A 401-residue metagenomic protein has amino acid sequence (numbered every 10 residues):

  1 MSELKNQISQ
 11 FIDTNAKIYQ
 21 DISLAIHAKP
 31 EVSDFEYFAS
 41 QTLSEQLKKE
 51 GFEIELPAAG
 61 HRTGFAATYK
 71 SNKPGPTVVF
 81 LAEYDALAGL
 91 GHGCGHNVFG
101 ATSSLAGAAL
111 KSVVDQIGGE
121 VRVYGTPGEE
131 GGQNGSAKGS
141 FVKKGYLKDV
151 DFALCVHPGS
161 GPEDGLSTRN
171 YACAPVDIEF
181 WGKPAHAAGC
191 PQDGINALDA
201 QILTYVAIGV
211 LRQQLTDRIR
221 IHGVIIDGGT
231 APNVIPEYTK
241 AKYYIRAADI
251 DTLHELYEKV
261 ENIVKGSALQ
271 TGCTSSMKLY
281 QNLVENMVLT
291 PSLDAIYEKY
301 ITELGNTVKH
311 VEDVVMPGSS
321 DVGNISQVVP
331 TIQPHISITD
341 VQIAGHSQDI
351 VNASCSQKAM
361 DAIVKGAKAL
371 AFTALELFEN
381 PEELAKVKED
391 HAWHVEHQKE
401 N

Functional and structural regions predicted by a protein language model:
S2-E3, D21-A25, Y84-A88, F180-A188 (+3 more regions): A short small-residue
S2-R122: Acidic/His- and Gly-rich active-site-bordering loop/insert found across diverse amide/peptide-bond hydrolases
L4, N15-I18, I22, F35 (+22 more regions): General structural feature for long, well-ordered alpha-helical segments within catalytic domains of soluble enzymes
A66-T68, D85-G93, N97-V98, S104 (+4 more regions): Histidine/acidic-residue-rich, glycine-tolerant segments that coordinate divalent metal ions
V78, Y124, F152-L154, P330-P334: Hydrophobic/aromatic beta-strand patches that form the interior of the parallel beta-sheet core in alpha/beta enzyme
V79-L81, V176-W181, Q333-I338: Non-cysteine beta-strand/loop elements that form the S-adenosyl-L-methionine
I202-N401: Metal-dependent amide/peptide-bond hydrolase catalytic core, centered on the "pita-bread" metallohydrolase fold
